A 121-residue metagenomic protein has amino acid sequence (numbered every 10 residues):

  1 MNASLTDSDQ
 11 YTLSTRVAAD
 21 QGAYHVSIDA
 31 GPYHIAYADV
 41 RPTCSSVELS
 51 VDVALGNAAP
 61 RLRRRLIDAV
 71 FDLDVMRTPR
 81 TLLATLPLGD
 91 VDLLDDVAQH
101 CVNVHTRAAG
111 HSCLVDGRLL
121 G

Functional and structural regions predicted by a protein language model:
M1-A19: Conserved N-terminal entry element of GNAT/NAT acetyltransferase domains
A18-A36: Conserved beta-hairpin
A36-A38, V51: Conserved GNAT-family N-acetyltransferase fold
S45-N57: Conserved acetyl-CoA binding element of GNAT-fold acetyltransferases
A58-D72, Q99: Conserved acetyl-CoA-binding loop-helix of GNAT-fold acetyltransferases
D74-L86: Conserved GNAT acetyl-CoA-binding A-motif
L88-T106: Conserved active-site alpha-helix within GNAT-family acetyltransferase domains
G110-G121: C-terminal "cap" of GNAT-fold acetyltransferases
